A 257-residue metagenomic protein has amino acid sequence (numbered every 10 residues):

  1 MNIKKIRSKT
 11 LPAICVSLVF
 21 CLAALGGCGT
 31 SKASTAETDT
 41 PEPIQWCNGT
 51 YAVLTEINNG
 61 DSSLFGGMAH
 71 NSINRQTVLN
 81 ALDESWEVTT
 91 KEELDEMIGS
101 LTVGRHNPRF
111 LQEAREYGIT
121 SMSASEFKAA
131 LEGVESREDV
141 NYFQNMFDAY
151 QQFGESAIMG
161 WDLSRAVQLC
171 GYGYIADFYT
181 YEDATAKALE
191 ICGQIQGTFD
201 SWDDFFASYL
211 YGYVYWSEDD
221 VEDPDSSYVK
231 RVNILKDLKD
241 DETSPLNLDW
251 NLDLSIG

Functional and structural regions predicted by a protein language model:
I3-C15: Bacterial N-terminal signal peptides that target proteins for export
A23-G27: C-terminal motif of bacterial Sec signal peptides marking the signal peptidase cleavage site
S31-Y181, T185, I191-G257: Polar/charged low-complexity regulatory segments
